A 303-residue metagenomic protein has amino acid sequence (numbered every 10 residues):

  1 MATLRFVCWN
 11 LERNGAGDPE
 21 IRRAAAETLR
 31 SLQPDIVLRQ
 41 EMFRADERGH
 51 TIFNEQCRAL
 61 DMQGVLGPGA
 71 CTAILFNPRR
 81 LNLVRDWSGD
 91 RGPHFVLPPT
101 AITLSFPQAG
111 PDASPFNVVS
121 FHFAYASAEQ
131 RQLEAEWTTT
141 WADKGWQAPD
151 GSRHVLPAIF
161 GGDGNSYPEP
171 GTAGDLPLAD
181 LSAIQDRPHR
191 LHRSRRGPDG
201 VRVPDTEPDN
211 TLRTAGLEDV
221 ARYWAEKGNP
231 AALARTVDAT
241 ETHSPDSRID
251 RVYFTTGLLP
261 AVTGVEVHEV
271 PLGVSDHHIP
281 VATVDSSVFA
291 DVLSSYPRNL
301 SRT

Functional and structural regions predicted by a protein language model:
M1-L60, C71-A73, S287-T303: N-terminal, active-site-proximal structural segment of metallo-dependent hydrolase catalytic domains
A2, Q108-S114, G151-H154, A290-D291: Short, solvent-exposed loop/turn segments that connect beta-strands within catalytic domains and beta-strand-rich
R5-L11, A25-G49, V118, T138 (+4 more regions): Active-site beta-strand/loop signature of hydrolases that rely on acidic residues for catalysis
E41-R44, S88, E218-P230, V265-E269: Acidic carboxylate-rich catalytic motifs and surrounding loops in phosphoryl-/glycosyl-chemistry enzymes
M42-F123: Structured beta-strand-rich core segments of catalytic domains in phosphoester-bond hydrolases
G69-L83, S105-P107, T211-A215, A239-A261 (+1 more regions): Conserved beta strand-loop-helix elements of the APE1-like EEP
F121-Q132, R193-G197: Surface-exposed cleft-lining segments at the edges of enzyme active sites
W137-S244: Metal-dependent phosphoesterases centered on the DNase I-like endonuclease/exonuclease/phosphatase
